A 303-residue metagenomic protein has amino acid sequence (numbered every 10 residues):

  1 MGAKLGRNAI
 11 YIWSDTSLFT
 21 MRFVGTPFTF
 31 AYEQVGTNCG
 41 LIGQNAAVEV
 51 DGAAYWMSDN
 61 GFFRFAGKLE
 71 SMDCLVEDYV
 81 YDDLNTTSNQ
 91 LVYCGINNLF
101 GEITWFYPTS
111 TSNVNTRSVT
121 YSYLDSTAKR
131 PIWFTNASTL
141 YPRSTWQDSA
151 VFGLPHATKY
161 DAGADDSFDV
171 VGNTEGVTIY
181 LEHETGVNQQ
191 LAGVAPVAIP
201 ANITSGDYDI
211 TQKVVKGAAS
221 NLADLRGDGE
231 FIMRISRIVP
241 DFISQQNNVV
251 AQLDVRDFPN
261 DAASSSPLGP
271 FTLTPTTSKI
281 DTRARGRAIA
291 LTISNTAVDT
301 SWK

Functional and structural regions predicted by a protein language model:
R7-N8, D15-S17, G52, D59-N60: Surface-exposed loop/turn positions within WD40 beta-propeller blades
I10-G36: Surface-exposed extracellular loop regions of Gram-negative outer-membrane beta-barrel proteins
N38-A53, D59-K303: Beta-sheet repeat architectures centered on beta-propellers
